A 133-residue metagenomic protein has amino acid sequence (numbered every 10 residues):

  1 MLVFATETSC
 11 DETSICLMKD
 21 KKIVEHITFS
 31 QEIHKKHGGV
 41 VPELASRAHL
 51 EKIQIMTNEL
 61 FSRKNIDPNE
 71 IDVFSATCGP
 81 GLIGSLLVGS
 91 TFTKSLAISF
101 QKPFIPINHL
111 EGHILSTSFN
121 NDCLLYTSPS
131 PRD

Functional and structural regions predicted by a protein language model:
M1, D11-T13, N69-I71, F100-P103 (+1 more regions): Short coil/turn connectors at secondary-structure junctions
L2-E70, A76-P80, H113: N-terminal beta-alpha supersecondary unit
F4, S75, I105-I107, S128: Hydrophobic/aromatic beta-strand patches that form the interior of the parallel beta-sheet core in alpha/beta enzyme
C16-M18, S85-L87, S116-F119: Short acidic, glycine/serine/threonine-rich loops at helix termini
R63-N69, S95-I98, F119-D122: Short, charge-rich binding segments
A76-F100: Short Gly/Thr/Asp-enriched flexible loops that form oxyanion-binding sites at enzyme active sites
S95, P106-L125: Conserved phosphate-binding catalytic cores of ATP/NTP-utilizing and phosphoryl-transfer enzymes
Y126-D133: Conserved small/polar residues in nucleotide/adenosyl-binding loops
